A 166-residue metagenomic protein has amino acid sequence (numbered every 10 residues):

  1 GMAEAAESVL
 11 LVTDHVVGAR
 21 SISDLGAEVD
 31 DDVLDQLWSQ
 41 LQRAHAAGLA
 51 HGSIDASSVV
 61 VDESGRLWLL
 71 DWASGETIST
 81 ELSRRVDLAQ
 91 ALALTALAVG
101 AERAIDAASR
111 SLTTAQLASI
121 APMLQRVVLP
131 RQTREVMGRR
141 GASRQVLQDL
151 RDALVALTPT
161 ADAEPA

Functional and structural regions predicted by a protein language model:
G1-S8: Short beta-strand micro-motifs within the conserved protein kinase catalytic domain, predominantly in the N-lobe
S8-V9, G65: Conserved catalytic motifs of the protein kinase core domain
L11-A19: Short pocket-lining segment of the protein kinase catalytic domain that shapes the ATP-binding cleft
H15, V60-V61: Conserved hydrophobic "DFG−1" position in protein kinase catalytic cores
A19-L25, T77-I78: Short small-residue beta-strand/loop micro-motif enriched in glycine and branched aliphatics
I22-S57, L67: Conserved kinase catalytic-core helix
H51, D62-S64, W68-R134: C-lobe/activation-segment region of protein kinase-like
I120, R126-A166: Regulatory N- and C-terminal appendages and interdomain linkers associated with kinase/kinase-like NTP transferase
